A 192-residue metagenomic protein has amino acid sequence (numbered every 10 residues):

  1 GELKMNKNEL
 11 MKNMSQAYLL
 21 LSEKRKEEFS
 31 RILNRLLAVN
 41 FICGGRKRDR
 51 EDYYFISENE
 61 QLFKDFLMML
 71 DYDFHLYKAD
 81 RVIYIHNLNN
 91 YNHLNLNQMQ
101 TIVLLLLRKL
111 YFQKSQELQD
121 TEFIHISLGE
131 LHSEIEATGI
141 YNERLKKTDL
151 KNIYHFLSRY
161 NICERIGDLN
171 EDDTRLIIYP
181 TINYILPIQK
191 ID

Functional and structural regions predicted by a protein language model:
M5-N89: Eukaryotic partner-binding/assembly regions in large regulatory complexes
L36, F66, L70, K151-N161: Basic amphipathic alpha-helical segments that dock to polyanions
G44-E51, L118-E136: Short acidic, hydrophobic short linear motifs in intrinsically disordered regions
E58-L62, E143-R159: Short amphipathic alpha-helical interaction segments
K64-F123: Short basic alpha-helical hairpin corresponding to helix-turn-helix/winged-helix-like nucleic-acid-binding
L70-L76, S158-L169: A short, conserved structural fragment
V82-I85, N170-Y179: Minor-groove-contacting beta-hairpin "wing" of winged helix-turn-helix DNA-binding domains
P180-D192: Short, amphipathic alpha-helical interaction segments positioned at domain boundaries
